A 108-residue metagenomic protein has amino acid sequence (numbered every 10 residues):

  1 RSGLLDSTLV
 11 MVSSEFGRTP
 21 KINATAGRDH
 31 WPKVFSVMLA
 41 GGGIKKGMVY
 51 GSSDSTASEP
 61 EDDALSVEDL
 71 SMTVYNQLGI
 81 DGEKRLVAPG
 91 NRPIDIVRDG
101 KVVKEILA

Functional and structural regions predicted by a protein language model:
R1-A108: Ligand-binding pockets and gating/stacking loops
